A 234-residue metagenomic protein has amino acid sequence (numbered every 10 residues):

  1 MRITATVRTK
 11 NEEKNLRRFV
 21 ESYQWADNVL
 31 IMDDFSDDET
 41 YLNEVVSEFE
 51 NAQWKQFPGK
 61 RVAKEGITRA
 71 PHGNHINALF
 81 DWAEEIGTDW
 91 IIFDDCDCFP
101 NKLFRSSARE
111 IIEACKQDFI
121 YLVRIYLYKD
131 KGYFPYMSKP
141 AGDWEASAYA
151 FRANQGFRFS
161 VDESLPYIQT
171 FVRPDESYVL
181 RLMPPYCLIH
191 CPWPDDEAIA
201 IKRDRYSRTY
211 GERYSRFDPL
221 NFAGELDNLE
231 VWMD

Functional and structural regions predicted by a protein language model:
R2-T4: Cell-envelope/extracellular polymer assembly enzymes that use nucleotide-activated donors
N11-W25, I31: Short, well-formed alpha-helical segments that are part of the catalytic scaffolds of diverse glycosyltransferases
R18-S22, E44, S106-E110: A short acidic, amphipathic alpha-helical/loop segment
A26-D27, T88, C96, Q117: Short, well-ordered alpha-helix to beta-strand connector turns
D27-S36, K55-F57: Short beta-strand/loop segment that forms part of the nucleotide-sugar
D34, D94-D95: Active-site acidic Asp-centered loop
D38-F93: Active-site-proximal specificity loops/subdomain of glycosyltransferases
G66-D81, F99-D234: Catalytic-site signature of metal-activated, phosphate-bearing donor transferases, centered on the GT-A/GT-A-like
